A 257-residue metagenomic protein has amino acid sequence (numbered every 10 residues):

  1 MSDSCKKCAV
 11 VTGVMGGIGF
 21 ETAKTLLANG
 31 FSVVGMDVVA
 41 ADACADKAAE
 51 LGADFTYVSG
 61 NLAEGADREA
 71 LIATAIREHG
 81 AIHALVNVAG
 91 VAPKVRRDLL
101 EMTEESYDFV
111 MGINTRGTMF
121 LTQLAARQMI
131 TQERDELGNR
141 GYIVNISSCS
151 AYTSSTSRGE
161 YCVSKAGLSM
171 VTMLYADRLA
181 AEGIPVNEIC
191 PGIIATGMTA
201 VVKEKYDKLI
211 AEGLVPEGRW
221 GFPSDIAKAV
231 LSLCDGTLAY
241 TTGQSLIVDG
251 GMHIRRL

Functional and structural regions predicted by a protein language model:
M15-G16: Conserved glycine-rich cofactor-binding loop
R96, G213, L231, L238 (+1 more regions): Short C-terminal tail/terminal secondary-structure segment of NAD(P)H-dependent dehydrogenase/reductase domains
R96-L99, T103-D108, A211: Substrate-binding pocket helix/loop in short-chain dehydrogenase/reductase
T122, S164: Active-site helix of classical SDR
R127, A176-R178, A239: Alpha-helical segment proximal to the catalytic Tyr-Lys
S148: Residue(s) in the substrate-gating loop at a strand-loop-helix junction that position the organic substrate next
A180, P185, T241-G243: Short, small/polar-rich loop/turn modules that mediate ligand/substrate recognition or access, typified
